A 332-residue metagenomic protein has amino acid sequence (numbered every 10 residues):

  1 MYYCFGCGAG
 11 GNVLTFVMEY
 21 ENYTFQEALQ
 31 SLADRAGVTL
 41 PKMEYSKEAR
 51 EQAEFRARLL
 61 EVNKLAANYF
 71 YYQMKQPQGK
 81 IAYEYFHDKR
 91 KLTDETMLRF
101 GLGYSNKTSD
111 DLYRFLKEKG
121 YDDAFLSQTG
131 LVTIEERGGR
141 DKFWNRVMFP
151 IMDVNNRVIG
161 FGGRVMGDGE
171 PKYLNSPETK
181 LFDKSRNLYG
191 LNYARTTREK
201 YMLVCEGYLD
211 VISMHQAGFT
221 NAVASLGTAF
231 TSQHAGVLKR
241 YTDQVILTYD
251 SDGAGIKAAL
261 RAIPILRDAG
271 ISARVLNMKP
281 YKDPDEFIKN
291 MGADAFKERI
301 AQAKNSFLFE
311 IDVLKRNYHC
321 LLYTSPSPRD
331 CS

Functional and structural regions predicted by a protein language model:
M1-E118, D123-A124, Q128, T133: Non-catalytic accessory segments of DNA primases and related replication-initiation nucleases
L14-E27, V38-M43, I246-G253, G270-R274 (+2 more regions): Short, polar/flexible loop-turn hinges at active-site or ligand-entry regions and domain interfaces
E19-A36, R146-G163, E286: Structured, non-catalytic alpha/beta "coupling" segments that mediate domain-domain communication and provide generic
E27-L60, K64, K279-C320: Amphipathic alpha-helical segments at domain termini/boundaries
E51-L59, N63-L65, N106-Y241, V245 (+1 more regions): Phosphate-handling DNA/RNA-contact segment within nucleic-acid enzymes
F230-T231, K239-F307: Conserved phosphate-handling catalytic cores of large alpha/beta enzymes
Y323-S332: Single conserved hydrophobic/aromatic residue that forms the stacking wall/gate of nucleotide- or nucleobase-binding
